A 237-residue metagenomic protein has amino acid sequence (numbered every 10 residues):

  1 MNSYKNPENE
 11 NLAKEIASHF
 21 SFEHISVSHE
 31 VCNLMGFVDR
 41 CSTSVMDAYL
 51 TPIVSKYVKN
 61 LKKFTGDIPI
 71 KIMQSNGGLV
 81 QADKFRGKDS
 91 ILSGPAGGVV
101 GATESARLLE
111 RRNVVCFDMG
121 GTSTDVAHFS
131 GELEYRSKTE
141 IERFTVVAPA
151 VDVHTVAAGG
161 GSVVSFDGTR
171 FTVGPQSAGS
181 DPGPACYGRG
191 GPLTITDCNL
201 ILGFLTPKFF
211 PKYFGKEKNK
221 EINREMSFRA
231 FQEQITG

Functional and structural regions predicted by a protein language model:
M1-G237: N-terminally biased helix-coil "hinge/interface" segments that flank
